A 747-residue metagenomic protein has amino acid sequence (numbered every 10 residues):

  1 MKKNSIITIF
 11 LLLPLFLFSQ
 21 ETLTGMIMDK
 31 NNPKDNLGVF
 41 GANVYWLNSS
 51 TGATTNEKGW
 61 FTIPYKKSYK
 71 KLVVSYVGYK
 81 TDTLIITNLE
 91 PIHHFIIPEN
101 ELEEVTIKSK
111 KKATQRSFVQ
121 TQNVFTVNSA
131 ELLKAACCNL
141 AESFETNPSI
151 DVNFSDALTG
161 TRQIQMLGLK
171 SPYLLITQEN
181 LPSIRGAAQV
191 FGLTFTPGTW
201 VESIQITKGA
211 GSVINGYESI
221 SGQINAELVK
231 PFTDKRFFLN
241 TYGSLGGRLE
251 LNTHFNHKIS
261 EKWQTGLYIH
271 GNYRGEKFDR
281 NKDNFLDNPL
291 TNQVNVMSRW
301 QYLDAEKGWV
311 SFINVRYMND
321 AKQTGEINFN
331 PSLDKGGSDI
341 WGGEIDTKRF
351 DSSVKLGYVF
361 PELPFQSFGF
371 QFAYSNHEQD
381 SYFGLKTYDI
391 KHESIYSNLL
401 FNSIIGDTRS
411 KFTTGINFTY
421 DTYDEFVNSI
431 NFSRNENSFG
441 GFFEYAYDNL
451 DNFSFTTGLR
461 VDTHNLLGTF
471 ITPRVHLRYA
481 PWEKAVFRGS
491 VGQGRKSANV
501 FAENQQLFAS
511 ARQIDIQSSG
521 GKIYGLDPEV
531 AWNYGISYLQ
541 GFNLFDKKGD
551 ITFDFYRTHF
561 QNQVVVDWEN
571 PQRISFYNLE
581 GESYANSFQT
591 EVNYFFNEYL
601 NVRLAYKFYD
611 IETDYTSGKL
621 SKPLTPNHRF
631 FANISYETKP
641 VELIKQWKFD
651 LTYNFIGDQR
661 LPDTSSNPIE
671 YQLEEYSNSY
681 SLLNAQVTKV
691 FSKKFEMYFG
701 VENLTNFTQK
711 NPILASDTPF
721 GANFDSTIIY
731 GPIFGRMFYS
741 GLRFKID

Functional and structural regions predicted by a protein language model:
M28-K34, F40-L47, S75-Y79, L89-L133 (+2 more regions): Short, acidic, small-residue-rich periplasmic hinge/interaction motif at the N-terminus of Gram-negative outer-membrane
F61-P64, L181-K208, V296: Short acidic/polar hinge/loop motifs at secondary-structure boundaries that mediate gating or recognition
E90-F95, L140-S143, R162-Q165, F191-P197 (+4 more regions): N-terminal periplasmic accessory domains that precede and gate Gram-negative outer-membrane beta-barrel machines
A141-P182: Extracytoplasmic beta-strand/coil segments of soluble accessory domains associated with Gram-negative outer-membrane
R274-N295, Q301-Q366, Y374-H392: Flexible loop and strand-edge segments within Gram-negative outer membrane beta-barrel domains
S367-S381, A480, R488, Y524-N578 (+1 more regions): Membrane-embedded beta-barrel scaffold of Gram-negative outer-membrane proteins
F555-H559, N578-P662: Gram-negative outer-membrane beta-barrel transporters
V602, F655-T664, T688-D747: C-terminal beta-signal and adjacent terminal beta-strands/loops of Gram-negative outer-membrane beta-barrel proteins
